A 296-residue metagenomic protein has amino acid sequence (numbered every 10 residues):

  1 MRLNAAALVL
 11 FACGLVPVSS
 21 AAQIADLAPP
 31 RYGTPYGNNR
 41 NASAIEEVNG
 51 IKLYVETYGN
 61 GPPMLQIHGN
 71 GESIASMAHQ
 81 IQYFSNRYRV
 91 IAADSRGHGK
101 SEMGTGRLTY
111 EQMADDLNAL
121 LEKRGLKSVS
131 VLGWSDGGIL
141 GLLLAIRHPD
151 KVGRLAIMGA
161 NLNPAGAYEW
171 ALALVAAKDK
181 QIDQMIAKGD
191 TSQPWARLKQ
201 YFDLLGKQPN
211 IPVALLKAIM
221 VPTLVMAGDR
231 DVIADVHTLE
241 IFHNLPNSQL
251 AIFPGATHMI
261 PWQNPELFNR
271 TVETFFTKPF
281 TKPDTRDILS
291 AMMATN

Functional and structural regions predicted by a protein language model:
I51-K100: Conserved HGGG/HGGXW glycine-rich cap/lid loop of the alpha/beta-hydrolase fold
A92-L132: Active-site loop/oxyanion-hole signature of alpha/beta-hydrolase fold enzymes
I139-R147, G153-Q184: Flexible "cap/lid" loop of the alpha/beta hydrolase fold
K199-L215: Active-site nucleophile elbow and catalytic-triad environment of alpha/beta-hydrolase enzymes
I219, V225-A227: Short beta-strand/loop motif that positions the catalytic acidic residue of the alpha/beta-hydrolase fold
V232-H237: Conserved alpha/beta-hydrolase "acid-adjacent" motif
T238, N244-M259: Catalytic histidine neighborhood in serine/cysteine hydrolases with alpha/beta-hydrolase-type architecture
P254-N296: Catalytic active-site module of serine/aspartate enzymes centered on a nucleophile-bearing elbow/loop
